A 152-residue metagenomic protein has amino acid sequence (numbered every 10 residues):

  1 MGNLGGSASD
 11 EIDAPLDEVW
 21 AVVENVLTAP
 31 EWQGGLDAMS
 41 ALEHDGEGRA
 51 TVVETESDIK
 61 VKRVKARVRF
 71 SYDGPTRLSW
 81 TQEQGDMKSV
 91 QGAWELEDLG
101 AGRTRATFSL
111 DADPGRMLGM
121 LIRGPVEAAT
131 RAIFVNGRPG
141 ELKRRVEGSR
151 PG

Functional and structural regions predicted by a protein language model:
M1-G48, G152: Hydrophobic ligand-binding cavity/cleft-lining segments
G5-S7, R63-R67, K88-A93: Short, surface-exposed coil-to-beta transition loops
A8-I12, T55, W94, F108-L110: A structural signal for short, well-ordered beta-strand segments
I12, Q33, Y72-G74, Q84-D86 (+1 more regions): Short loop/turn positions at the edges of beta-strands in beta-sheet-rich folds
P15, G46-E47, P75, L99-R103: Short strand-connecting beta-turns/loops that link adjacent beta-strands
D17-A21, D98-A101, G140, R144: Replace "anionic and nucleotidyl ligands
P30, S40-Q84, N136-G152: Glycine-rich portal/gate segments that line the openings of hydrophobic small-molecule binding cavities
T81-N136: Beta-strand/loop substructures that line and gate deep hydrophobic ligand-binding cavities in soluble
